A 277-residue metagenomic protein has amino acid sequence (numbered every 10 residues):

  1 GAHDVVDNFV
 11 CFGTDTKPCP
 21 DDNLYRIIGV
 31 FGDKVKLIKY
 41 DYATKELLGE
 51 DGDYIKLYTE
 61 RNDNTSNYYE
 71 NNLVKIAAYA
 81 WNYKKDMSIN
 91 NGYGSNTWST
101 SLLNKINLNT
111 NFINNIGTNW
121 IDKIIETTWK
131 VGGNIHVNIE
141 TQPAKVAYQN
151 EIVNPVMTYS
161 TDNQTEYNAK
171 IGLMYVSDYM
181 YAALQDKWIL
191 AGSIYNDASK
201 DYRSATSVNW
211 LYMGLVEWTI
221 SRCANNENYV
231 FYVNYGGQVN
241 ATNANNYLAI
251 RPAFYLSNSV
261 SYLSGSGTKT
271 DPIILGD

Functional and structural regions predicted by a protein language model:
G1-D277: Long, domain-scale functional regions
